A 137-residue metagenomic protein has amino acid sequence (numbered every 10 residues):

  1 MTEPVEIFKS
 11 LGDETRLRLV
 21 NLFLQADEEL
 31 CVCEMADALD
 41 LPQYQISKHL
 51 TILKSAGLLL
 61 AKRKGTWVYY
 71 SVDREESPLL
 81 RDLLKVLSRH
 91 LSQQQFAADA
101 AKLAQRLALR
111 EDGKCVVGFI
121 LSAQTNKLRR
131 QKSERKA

Functional and structural regions predicted by a protein language model:
T2, P78-A137: Amphipathic alpha-helical dimerization/coiled-coil segments that flank or bridge DNA-binding/regulatory modules
T2-Y44, W67-E75: N-terminal helix-turn-helix DNA-binding core of bacterial DNA-binding proteins
E14, Q25, I52-S55, V72 (+3 more regions): A structural preference for long, well-packed, hydrophobic secondary-structure segments
E14-L17, E29, L59, L109-G113: A general structural signal for well-ordered secondary-structure junctions
D37, K48, K54-S55: Alpha-helical residues within the helix-turn-helix
H49-L50, L60: Intrinsically disordered, low-complexity linker/tail regions enriched in Pro/Ser/Thr and polar/acidic residues
S55-K64, S71-D73: Beta-hairpin "wing" of winged helix-turn-helix
